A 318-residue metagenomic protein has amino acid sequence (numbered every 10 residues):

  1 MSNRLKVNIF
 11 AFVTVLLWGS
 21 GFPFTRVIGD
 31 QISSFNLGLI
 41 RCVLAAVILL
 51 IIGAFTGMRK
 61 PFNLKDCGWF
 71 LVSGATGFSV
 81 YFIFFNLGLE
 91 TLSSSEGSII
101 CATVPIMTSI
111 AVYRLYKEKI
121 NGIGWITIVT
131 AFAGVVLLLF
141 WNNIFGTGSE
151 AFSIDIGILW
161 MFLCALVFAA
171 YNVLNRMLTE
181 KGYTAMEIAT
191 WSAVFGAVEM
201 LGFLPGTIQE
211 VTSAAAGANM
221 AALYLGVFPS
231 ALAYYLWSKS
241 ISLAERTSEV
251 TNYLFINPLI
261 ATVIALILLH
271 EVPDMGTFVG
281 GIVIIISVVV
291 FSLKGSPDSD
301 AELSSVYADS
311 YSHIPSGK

Functional and structural regions predicted by a protein language model:
M1-L39, G146-M177, G196-G202, I264 (+1 more regions): Glycine-/small-residue-enriched transmembrane alpha-helix faces in small-molecule transporters and effluxers
N3-V7, Q31-F35, L39, F62-G68 (+4 more regions): Juxtamembrane helix-entry segments on the extracytoplasmic side of multipass membrane proteins
L17, G21-F22, L50-C101, L137 (+1 more regions): Specific transmembrane alpha-helical segments of multi-pass solute transporters/efflux pumps, especially DMT/EamA
I28, L37, R41, G88 (+7 more regions): Hydrophobic/aromatic residues within transmembrane alpha-helices of multi-pass small-molecule transporters
Q31-V80, M107-T108, L166-Y171, A189-T207 (+2 more regions): Transmembrane alpha-helices of multi-pass small-molecule transport proteins
I40, E96-T103, L174-G196, S230-I267: Helix-helix packing/entry segments at the starts of transmembrane helices
L49, L71, I120-N143, I264 (+1 more regions): Hydrophobic transmembrane alpha-helices of multi-pass small-molecule transport proteins
I52-G57, V104-V129, A244, P258-V279: C-terminal transmembrane-helix exit sites in multi-pass transporters
